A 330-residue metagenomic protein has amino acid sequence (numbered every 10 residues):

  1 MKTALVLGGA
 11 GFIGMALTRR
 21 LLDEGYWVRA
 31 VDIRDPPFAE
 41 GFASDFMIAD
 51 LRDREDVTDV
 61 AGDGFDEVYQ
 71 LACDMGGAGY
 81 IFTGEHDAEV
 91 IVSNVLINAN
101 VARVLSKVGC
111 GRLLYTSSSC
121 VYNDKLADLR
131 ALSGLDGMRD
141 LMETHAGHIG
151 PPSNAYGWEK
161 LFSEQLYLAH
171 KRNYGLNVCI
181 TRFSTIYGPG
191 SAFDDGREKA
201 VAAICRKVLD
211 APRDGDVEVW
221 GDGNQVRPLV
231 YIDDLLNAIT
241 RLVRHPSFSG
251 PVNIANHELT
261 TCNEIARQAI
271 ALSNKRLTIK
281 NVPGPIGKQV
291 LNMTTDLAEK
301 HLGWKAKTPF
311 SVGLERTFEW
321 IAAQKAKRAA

Functional and structural regions predicted by a protein language model:
A4-E24: N-terminal Rossmann NAD(P)H-binding glycine-rich loop of SDR-like oxidoreductase domains
Y26-D35: Conserved glycine-rich Rossmann-like NAD(P)H-binding loop of the short-chain dehydrogenase/reductase
G41-D53: Rossmann-fold cofactor-recognition segment
L51-N94, K107, D124: NAD(P)H-binding glycine-rich loop region in Rossmannoid oxidoreductase-like domains and their noncatalytic homologs
A99-N154: Conserved Rossmann-fold NAD(P)-dependent oxidoreductase catalytic core, especially the SDR/UDP-sugar
A127-D140, Q165-V243, H257-L259, R267-S273: NAD(P)-dependent short-chain dehydrogenase/reductase
A155, E159: Active-site helix of classical SDR
D210-A330: C-terminal substrate-binding subdomain of Rossmann-fold SDR/epimerase-dehydratase oxidoreductases
